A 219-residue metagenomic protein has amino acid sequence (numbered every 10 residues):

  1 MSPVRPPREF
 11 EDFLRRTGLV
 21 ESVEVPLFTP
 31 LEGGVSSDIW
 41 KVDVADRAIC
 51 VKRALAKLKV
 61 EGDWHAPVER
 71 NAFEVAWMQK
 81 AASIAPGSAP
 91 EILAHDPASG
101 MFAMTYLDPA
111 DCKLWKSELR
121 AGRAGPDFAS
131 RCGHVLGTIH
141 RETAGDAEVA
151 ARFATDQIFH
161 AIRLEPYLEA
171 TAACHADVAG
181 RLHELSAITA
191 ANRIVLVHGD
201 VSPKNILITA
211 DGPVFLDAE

Functional and structural regions predicted by a protein language model:
M1-F28: Juxta-kinase regulatory segment immediately upstream of eukaryotic protein kinase catalytic domains
M1-P7, T105, T138-I188: Active-site catalytic-loop/activation-segment of kinase and kinase-like phosphoryl-transfer enzymes
E11, A76-Q79, R181-L182: Short, well-ordered amphipathic alpha-helices
L19-P26, E74, I162, G180-A191: Short Pro/Gly-enriched beta-strand edge/turn motifs at strand-loop
E21-E24, R47, S88, D211: Residue-level signal for beta-strand positions within conserved beta-sheet cores that form or flank
S22, S83-P86, A190, T209: Short, structurally constrained coil/turn elements that cap an alpha-helix or connect an alpha-helix to the following
T29-A45, I49-V51, E184-E219: Active-site acidic catalytic loop and adjacent metal/ATP-binding pocket of ATP-dependent phosphoryl transfer enzymes
L31, S36, W40-A147: ATP-binding pocket architecture of kinase catalytic cores
